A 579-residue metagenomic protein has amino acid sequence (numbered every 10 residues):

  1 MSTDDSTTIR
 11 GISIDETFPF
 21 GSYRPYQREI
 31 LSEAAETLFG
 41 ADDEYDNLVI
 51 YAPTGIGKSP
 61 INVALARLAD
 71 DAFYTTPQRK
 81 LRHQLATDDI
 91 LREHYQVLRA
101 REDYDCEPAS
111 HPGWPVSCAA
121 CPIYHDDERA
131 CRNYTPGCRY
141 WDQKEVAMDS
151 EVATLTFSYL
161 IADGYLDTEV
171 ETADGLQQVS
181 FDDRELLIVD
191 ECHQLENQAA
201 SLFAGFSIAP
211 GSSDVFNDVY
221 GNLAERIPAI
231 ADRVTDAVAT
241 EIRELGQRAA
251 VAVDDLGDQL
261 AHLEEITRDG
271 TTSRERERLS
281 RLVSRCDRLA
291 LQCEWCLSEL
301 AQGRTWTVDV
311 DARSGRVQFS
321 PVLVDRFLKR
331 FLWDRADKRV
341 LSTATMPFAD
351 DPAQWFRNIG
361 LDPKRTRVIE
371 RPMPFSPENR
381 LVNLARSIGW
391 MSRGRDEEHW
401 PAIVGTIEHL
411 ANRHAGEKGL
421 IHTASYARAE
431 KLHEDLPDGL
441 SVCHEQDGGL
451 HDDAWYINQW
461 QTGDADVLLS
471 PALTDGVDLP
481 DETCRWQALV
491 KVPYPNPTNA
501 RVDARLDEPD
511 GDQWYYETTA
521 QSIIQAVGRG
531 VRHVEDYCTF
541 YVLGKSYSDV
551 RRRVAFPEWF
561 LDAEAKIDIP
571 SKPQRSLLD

Functional and structural regions predicted by a protein language model:
S2-T17, G21-S22, D42-D43, T54 (+4 more regions): A substrate-engagement module of RecA-like helicase motors
F20-F39: N-terminal pre-P-loop "Q-motif" helix
G40-A64: Walker A/P-loop
R67-L68, H83, T87, T135 (+4 more regions): Signature of the SF2 helicase/ATPase Hel1-core->accessory helical subdomain module
R132-M148, L166-Q177, G270-A385, R395 (+3 more regions): A contiguous, basic/glycine-rich beta-loop/short-helix subdomain that forms a polymer-engagement track
R330, L384-A424: Conserved interdomain hinge at the start of the Helicase C-terminal
S387-D396, L450-D549: Conserved RecA-like P-loop NTPase helicase motor core
H422-G448: Conserved helicase motor "Helicase C" RecA-like lobe of SF1/SF2 P-loop NTPases
